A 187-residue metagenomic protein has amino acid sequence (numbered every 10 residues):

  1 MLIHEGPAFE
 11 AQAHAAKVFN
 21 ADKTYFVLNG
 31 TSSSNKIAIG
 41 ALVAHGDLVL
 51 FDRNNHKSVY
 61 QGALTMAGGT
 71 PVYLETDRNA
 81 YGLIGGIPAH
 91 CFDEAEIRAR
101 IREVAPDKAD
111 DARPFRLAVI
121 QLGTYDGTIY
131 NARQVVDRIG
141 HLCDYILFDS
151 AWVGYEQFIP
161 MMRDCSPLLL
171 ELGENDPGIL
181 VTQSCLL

Functional and structural regions predicted by a protein language model:
M1-S34, N54: Conserved N-terminal alpha-helix of the aminotransferase class I/II PLP-enzyme fold
K17-V18, T31-S33, I37-A44, L48-L187: Conserved PLP-enzyme active-site core in the AAT-like
